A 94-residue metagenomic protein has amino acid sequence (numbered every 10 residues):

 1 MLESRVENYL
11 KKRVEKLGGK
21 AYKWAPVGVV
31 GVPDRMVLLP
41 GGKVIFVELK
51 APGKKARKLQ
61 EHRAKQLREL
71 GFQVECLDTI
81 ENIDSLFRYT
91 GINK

Functional and structural regions predicted by a protein language model:
M1-K94: Catalytic phosphate/metal-binding cores of nucleic-acid and nucleotide-processing enzymes, i.e., regions that mediate
